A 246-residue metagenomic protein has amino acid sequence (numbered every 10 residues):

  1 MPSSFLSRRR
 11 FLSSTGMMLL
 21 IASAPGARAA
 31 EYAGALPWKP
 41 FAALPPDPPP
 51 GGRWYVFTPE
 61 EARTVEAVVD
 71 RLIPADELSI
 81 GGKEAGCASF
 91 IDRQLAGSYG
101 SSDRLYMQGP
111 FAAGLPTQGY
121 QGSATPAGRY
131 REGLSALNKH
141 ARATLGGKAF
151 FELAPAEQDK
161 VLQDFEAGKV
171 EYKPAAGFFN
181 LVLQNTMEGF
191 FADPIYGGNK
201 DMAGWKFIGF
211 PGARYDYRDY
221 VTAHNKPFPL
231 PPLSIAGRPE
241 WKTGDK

Functional and structural regions predicted by a protein language model:
M1-L19: N-terminal secretory signal peptides and thylakoid transit peptides that target proteins across membranes
P2-S4, A43, P48-G51, E60-A67 (+1 more regions): Mature-region segments of soluble proteins
A27-A33: Boundary at the C-terminal end of the N-terminal hydrophobic targeting segment
A33-D47: Short alpha-helical hairpin
W54-V56: Start-of-domain signal
